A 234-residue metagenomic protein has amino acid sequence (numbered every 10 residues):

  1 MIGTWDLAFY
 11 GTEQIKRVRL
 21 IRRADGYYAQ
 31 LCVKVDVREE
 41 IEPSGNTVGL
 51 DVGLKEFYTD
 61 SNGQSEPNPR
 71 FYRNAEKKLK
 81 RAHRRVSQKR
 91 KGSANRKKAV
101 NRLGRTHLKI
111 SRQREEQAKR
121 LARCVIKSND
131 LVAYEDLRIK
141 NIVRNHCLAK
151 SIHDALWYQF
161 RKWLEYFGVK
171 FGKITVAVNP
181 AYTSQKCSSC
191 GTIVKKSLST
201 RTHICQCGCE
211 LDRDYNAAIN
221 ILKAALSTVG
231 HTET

Functional and structural regions predicted by a protein language model:
I2-D6: Beta-strand/loop nucleic-acid-binding surfaces
A8-Q14, R22-T234: Positively charged, helix-rich recognition surfaces that bind polyanionic ligands
